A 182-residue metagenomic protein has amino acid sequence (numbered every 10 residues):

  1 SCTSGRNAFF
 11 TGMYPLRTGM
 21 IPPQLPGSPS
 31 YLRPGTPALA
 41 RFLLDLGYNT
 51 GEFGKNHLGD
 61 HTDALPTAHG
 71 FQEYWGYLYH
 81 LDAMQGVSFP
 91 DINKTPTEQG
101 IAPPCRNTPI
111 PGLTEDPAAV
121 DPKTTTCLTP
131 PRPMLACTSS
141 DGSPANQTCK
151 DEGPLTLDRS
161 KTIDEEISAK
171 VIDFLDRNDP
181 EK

Functional and structural regions predicted by a protein language model:
S1-K182: Formylglycine-dependent sulfatase
